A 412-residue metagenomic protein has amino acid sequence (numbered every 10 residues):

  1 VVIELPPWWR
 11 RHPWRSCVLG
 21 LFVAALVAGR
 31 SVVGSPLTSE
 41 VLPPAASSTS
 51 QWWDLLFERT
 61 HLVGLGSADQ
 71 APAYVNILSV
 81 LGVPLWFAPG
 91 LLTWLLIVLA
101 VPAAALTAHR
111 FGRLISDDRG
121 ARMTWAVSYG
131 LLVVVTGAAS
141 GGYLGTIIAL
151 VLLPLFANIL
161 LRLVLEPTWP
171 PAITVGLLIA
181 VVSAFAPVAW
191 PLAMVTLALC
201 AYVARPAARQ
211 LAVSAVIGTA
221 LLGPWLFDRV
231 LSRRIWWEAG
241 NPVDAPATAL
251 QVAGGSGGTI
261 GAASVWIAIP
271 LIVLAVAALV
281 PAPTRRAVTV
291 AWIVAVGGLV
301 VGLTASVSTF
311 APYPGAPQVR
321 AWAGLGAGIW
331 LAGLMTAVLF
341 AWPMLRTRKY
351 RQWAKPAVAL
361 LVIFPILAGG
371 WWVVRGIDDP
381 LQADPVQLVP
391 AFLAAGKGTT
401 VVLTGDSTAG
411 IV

Functional and structural regions predicted by a protein language model:
V1, D54-H61, S214-A287, D384: Periplasmic/ER-lumenal interhelical loops and adjacent helix-loop junctions in multi-pass membrane proteins
G29-L155, I159-L163, W169: Active-site lumenal/periplasmic loops and adjacent helix-entry segments of GT-C-fold, multi-pass membrane
V41-A45, V135-I147, P242-Q251, A287-Q352: Membrane-helix boundary/interfacial segments in multi-pass membrane proteins
L163-V181, A208-A212: Short hydrophobic alpha-helices at membrane interfaces in multi-pass membrane enzymes
P171-A186, A198, I217-A220: Membrane-interface alpha helices of multi-pass inner-membrane proteins
L192-T219: Perimembrane helix-loop-helix junctions
W342-G369: Signature aromatic-anchored transmembrane alpha helix within multi-pass, membrane-resident enzymes that catalyze glycan
L360-V412: Extracytoplasmic
